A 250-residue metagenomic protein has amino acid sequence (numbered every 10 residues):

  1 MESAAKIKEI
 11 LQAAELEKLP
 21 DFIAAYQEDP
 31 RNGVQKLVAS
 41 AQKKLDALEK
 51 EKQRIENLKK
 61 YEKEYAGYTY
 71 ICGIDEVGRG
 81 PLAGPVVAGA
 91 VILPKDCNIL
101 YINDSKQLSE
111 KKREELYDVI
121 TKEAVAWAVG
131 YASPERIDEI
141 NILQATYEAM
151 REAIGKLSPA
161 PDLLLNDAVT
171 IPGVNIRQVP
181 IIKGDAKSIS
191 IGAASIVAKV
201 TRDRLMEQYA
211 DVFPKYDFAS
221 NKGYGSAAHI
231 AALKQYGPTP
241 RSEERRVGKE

Functional and structural regions predicted by a protein language model:
M1-C72, R79-K249: RNase H-like, Mg2+-dependent phosphodiesterase core, and more generally RNA phosphate-backbone-engaging helix-loop
